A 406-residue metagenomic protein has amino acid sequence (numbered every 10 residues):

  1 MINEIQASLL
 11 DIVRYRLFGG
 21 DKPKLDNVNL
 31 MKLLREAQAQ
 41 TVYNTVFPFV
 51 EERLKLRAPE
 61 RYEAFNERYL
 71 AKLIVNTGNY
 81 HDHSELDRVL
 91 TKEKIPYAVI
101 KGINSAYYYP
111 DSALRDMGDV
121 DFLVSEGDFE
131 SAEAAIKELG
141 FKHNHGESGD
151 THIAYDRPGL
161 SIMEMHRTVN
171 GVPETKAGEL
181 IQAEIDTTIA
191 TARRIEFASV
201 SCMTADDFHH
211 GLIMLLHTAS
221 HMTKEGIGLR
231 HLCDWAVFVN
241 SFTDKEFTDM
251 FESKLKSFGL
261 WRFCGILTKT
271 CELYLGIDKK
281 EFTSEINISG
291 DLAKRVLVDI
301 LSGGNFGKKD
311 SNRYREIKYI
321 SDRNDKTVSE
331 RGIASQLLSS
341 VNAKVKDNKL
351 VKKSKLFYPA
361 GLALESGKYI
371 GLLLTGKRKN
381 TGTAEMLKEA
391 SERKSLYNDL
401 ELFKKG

Functional and structural regions predicted by a protein language model:
M1-G118, V124-G406: Conserved NTP-donor binding/palm subdomain of two-metal-ion nucleotidyltransferases/polymerases, i.e., the charged
